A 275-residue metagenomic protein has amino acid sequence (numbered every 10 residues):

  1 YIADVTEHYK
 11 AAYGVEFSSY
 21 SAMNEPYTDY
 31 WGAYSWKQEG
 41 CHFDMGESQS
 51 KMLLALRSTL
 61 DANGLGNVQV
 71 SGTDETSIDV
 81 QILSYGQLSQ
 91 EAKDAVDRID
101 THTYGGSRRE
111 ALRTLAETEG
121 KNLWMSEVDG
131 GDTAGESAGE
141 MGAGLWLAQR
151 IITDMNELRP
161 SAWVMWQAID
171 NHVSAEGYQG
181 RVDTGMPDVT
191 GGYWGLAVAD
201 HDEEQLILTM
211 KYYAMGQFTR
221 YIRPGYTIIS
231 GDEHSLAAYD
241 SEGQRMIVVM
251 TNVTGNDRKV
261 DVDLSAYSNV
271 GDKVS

Functional and structural regions predicted by a protein language model:
Y1-S19, P26-G135, L145: Active-site neighborhood of glycoside hydrolase catalytic domains
Y20, I99, D154, W163 (+2 more regions): Conserved, mostly hydrophobic/aromatic
S21, S71-E75, W166-D170, I229-G231: Acidic carboxylate-rich catalytic motifs and surrounding loops in phosphoryl-/glycosyl-chemistry enzymes
D74, T103, E127-G130, V164-A168 (+2 more regions): Active-site proximal loops enriched in glycine and acidic residues that flank catalytic Cys/His/Asp and coordinate
N122-A214: Aromatic/acidic polysaccharide-binding cleft in carbohydrate-active enzymes
L196-Q244: Glycan-recognition and catalytic regions of carbohydrate-active enzymes
R220, I229-V270: Carbohydrate-binding surface patches
